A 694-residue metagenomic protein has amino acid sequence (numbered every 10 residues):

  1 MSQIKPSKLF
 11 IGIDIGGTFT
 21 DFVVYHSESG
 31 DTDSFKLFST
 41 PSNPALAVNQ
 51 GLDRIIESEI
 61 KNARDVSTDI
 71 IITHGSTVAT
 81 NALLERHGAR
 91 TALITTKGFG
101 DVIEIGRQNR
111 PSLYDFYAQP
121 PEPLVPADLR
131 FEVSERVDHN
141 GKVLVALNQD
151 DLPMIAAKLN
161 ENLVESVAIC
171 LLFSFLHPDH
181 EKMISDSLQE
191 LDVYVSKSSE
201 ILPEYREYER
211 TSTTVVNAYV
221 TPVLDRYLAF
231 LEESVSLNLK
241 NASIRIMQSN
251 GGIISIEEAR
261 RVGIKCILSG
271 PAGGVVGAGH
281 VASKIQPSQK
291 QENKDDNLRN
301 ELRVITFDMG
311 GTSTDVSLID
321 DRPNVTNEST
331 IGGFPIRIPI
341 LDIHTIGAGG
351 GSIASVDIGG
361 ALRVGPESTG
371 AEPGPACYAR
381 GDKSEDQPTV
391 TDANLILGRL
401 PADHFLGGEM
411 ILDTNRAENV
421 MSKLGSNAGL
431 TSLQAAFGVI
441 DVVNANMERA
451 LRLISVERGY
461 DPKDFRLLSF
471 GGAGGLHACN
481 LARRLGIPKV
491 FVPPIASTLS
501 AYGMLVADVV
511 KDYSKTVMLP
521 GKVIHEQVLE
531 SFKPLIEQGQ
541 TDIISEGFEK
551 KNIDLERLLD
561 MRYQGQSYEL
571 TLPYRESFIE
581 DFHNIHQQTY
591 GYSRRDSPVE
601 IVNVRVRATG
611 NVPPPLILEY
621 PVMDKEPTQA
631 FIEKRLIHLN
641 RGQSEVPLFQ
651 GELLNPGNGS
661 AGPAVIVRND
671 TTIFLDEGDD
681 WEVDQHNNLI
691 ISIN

Functional and structural regions predicted by a protein language model:
M1-A92, D138, V145-A168, K182-I201 (+11 more regions): N-terminal glycine/serine-rich phosphate-binding loop of ATP-dependent small-molecule kinases, especially carbohydrate
S7, I15, D150, M154 (+10 more regions): C-terminal, non-catalytic interaction/recognition modules in large multi-subunit enzymes and RNPs
G12-I15, F19-V23, D31-S34, F38-I56 (+7 more regions): Conserved phosphate-binding loops in N-terminal lobes of ATP-dependent enzymes of the actin/Hsp70/sugar-kinase
F22, D33-S42, A92-G98, A118-Q119 (+5 more regions): Glycine-rich phosphate-binding loop of actin/hexokinase-like ATP-binding domains
Q50-G51, R226-V235, I246, G252 (+5 more regions): Phosphate/ATP-binding catalytic cores across multiple sugar-kinase/actin-like superfamilies, primarily ASKHA
A168-L172, S198-E200, S249-N250, G310 (+2 more regions): Glycine-rich beta-strand-to-loop/alpha-helix junction loops that act as flexible
C170-T214, A218, I601-D624, Q685 (+1 more regions): Terminal amphipathic helices with adjacent charged low-complexity linkers/tails
L237-Q286, E537-I585: Charge-patterned, long linear interaction tracts outside catalytic cores
